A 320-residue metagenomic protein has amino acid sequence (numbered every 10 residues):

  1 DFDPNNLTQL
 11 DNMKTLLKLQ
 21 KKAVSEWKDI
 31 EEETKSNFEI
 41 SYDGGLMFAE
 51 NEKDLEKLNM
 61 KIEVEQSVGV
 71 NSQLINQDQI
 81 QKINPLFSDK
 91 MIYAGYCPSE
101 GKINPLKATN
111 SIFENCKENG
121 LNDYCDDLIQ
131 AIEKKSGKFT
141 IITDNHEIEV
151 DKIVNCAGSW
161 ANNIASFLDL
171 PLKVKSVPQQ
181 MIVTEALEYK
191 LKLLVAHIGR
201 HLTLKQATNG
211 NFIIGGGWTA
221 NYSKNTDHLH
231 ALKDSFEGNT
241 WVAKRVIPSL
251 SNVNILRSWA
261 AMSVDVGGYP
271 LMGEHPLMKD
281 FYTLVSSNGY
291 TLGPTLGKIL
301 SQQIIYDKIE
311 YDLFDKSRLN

Functional and structural regions predicted by a protein language model:
D1-D78: Dinucleotide-binding Rossmann-like beta1-alpha1 core, especially the glycine-rich loop that anchors the ADP
T15-K21, F48-K57, G95-E114, D227-E237: Short beta-strand to alpha-helix junction loop
D29-I40, V68-S72, E118-N122, L170-P171 (+2 more regions): Surface-exposed helix-capping loop/turn segments at secondary-structure junctions
K53-E56, N84-I92, E133-T140, V264-Y269 (+1 more regions): A short, glycine/Asx- and small/polar-enriched loop/turn that sits immediately N-terminal to a beta-strand
S72, W241, R245-N320: C-terminal catalytic lobe of FAD-dependent flavoproteins
A94-K152: Helical element adjacent to the flavin cofactor pocket in flavoenzyme catalytic cores
H146-K192: Central helical "cap/lid" subdomain
Y189-M278: Active-site lid/adjacent beta-loop-alpha segment flanking the redox-cofactor pocket in flavoenzymes
